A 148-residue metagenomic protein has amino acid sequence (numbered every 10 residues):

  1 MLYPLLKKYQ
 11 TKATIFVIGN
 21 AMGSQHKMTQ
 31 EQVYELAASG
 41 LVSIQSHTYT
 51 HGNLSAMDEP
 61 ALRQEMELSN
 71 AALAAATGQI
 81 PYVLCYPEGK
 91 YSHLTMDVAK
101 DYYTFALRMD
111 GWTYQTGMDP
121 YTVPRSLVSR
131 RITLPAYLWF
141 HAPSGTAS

Functional and structural regions predicted by a protein language model:
M1, Y34-S39, S43, A56-S148: C-terminal active-site subregion of NodB/CE4 polysaccharide deacetylases
M1-L41: Active-site beta->alpha N-cap acidic-glycine motif
F16, H26, G52, Y121 (+1 more regions): Flexible, active-site-adjacent loop/turn segments at secondary-structure boundaries
F16-V17, T48, V83-Y86: Short beta-strand segments
I18-G19, Y49, D110-G111: Histidine-centered beta-alpha loop that forms part of the nucleotide-sugar donor binding/catalytic region in diverse
G19-G23, N53, K90: Short histidine/acidic/glycine/proline-rich micro-motifs that form metal- and phosphate-coordinating active-site loops
S43-H51: Histidine-centered catalytic micro-motifs
